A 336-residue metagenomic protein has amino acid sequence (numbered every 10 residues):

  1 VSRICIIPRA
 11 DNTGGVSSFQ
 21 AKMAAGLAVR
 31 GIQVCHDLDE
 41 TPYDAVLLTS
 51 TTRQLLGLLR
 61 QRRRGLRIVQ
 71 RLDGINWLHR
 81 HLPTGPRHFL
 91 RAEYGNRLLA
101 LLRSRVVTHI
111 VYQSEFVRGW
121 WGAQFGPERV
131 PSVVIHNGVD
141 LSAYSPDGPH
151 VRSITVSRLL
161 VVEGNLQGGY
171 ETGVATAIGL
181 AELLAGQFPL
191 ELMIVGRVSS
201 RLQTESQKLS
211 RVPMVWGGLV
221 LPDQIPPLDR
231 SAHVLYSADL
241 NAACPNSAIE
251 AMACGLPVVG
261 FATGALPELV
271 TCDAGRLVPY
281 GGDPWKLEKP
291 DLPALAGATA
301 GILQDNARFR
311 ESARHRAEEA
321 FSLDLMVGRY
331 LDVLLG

Functional and structural regions predicted by a protein language model:
A100-P131, V139-A143: A short, active-site helix/loop in glycosyltransferases that binds the activated sugar's phosphate group
G122-A123, G138-T155, T204, P227: Acidic anion/phosphate-binding donor-loop and adjacent secondary structure in glycosyltransferase catalytic cores
P149, P290, A294, Q304-L334: A charged, aromatic-enriched C-terminal amphipathic alpha-helix characteristic of glycosyltransferases across folds
H150-E182: Conserved donor-binding/catalytic core segment of Leloir-type glycosyltransferases
V162-L166, I178, L190-Q203, G218: Glycosyltransferase donor-sugar binding loop
Q203-P226, S231: Nucleotide-activated donor-binding/catalytic signature segment of Leloir-type glycosyltransferases, i.e., the conserved
L240: Aromatic "clamp/platform" in nucleotide-sugar-dependent glycosyltransferases that forms part of the donor/acceptor
P267-T299: Change "using UDP/GDP/dTDP sugars" to "using nucleotide sugars
